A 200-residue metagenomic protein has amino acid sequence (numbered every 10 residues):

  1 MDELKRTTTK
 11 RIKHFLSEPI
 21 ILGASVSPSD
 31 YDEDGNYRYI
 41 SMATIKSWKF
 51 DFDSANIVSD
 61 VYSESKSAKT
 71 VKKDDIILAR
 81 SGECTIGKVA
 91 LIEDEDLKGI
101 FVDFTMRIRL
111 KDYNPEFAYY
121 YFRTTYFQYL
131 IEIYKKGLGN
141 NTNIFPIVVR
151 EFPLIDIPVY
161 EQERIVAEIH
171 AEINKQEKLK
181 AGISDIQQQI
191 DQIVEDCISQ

Functional and structural regions predicted by a protein language model:
M1-S25, P158-Q200: Non-catalytic DNA-recognition/assembly elements of restriction-modification systems
K13-S29, A43-K73: Sequence-specific dsDNA recognition surfaces
S25-D34, I133-K135: Short coil/turn segments at secondary-structure boundaries
S41-M42, S67-R123: A short beta-sheet element
K98-M106, K136-E163: A short glycine-rich beta-alpha junction/loop motif
F117-Y120, L130, E151, E161-I165: Short, solvent-exposed alpha-helical surface patches in well-structured domains
